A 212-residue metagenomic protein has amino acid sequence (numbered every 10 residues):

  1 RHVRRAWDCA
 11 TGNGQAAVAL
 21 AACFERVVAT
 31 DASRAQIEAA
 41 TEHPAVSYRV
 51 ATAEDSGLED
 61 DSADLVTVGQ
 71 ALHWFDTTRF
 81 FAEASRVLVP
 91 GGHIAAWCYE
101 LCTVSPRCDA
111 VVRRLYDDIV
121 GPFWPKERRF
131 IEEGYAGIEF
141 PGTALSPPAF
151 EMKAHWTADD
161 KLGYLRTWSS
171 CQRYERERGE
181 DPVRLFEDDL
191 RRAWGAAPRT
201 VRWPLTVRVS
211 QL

Functional and structural regions predicted by a protein language model:
V3-R4, D61: Nucleotide donor/acceptor-binding cores
R5-C9, N13-D55: Class I SAM-dependent methyltransferase SAM/SAH-binding core
E54-L65: A short acidic, Gly/Pro-enriched loop at the edge of an enzyme's catalytic core that lines a small-molecule cofactor
V68-G69, T77: A short beta-strand submotif of the Rossmann-like class I SAM-dependent methyltransferase core that lines
L72: Glycine/small-residue-rich loop that forms an oxyanion/phosphate-binding "nest" at active or ligand-binding sites
F75-E83: A short, conserved alpha-helix within the catalytic core of class I
S85, V89-H155: Conserved catalytic/acceptor-binding region of the Class I
E133-L212: Conserved Class I S-adenosyl-L-methionine
